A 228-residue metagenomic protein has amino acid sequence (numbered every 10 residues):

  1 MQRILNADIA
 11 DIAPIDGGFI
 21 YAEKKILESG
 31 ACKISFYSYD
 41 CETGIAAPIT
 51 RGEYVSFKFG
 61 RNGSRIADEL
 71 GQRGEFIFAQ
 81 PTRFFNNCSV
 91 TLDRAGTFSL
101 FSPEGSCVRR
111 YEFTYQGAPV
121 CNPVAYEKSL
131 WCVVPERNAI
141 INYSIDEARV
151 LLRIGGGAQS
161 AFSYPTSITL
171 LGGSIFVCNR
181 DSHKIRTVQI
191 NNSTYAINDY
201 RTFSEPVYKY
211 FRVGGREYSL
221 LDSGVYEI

Functional and structural regions predicted by a protein language model:
M1-L5, I45-I49, D68-G74, S106-T114 (+2 more regions): A short beta-strand motif characteristic of beta-propeller blades
A7-P14, E53-N62, D68-L70, E75-F84 (+3 more regions): Repeated scaffold domains used in trafficking and secretory/extracellular systems, primarily beta-propellers
G18-F19, C88, S129, S174 (+1 more regions): Conserved core beta-strand positions within WD40 beta-propeller blades
Y21-E28, F59-G60, T91-R94, C132-N138 (+2 more regions): Conserved beta-strand positions in repeat-built beta-propeller and related beta-rich domains
L27-Y37, A95-S99, R137-N142, H183-V188 (+1 more regions): Structural motif
D40-T43, S102-G105, S144-E147, Q189-S193: Short loop/turn segments that connect beta-strands within beta-propeller blades
S160-R186: Loop/turn-rich, solvent-exposed surfaces of beta-rich toroidal or solenoidal domains
K209-I228: Blade-level signature of beta-propeller repeat domains, shared across WD40, Kelch, NHL, RCC1 and BNR/Asp-box propellers
